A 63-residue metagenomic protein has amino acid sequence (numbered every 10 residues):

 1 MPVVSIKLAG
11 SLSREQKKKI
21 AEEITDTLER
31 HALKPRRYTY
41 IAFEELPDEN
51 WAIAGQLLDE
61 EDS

Functional and structural regions predicted by a protein language model:
P2-S63: A domain-level signal for the structural core that forms small-molecule/cofactor-binding pockets and catalytic centers
